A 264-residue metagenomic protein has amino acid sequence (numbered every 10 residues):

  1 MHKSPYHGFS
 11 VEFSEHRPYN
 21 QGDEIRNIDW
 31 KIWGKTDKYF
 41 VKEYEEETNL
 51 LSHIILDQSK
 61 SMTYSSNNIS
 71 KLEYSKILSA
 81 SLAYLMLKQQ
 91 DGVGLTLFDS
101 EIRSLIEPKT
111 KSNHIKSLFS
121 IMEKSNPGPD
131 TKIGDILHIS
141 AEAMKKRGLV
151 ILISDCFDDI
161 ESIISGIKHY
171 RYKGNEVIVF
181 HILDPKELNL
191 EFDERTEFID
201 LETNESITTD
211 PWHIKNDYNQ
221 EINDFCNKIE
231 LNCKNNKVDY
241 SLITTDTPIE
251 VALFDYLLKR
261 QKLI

Functional and structural regions predicted by a protein language model:
M1-E15, E24, I139-G148, I160 (+1 more regions): Von Willebrand factor type A / integrin I
M1-P108, L149-I153, D159, S165 (+2 more regions): An amphipathic, basic-hydrophobic helix/alpha-beta surface used to engage anionic, phosphate-rich ligands or surfaces
M62, S66, M122-N126, H213 (+1 more regions): Short amphipathic alpha-helical interaction patches enriched in hydrophobic/aromatic residues with interspersed Lys/Arg
I69-S70, P127, I153-S154, K215-D217: Short, contiguous strand/loop micro-motifs
E73, P127-G134, F157-D158, Q220-N223: Conserved phosphate-coordination/catalytic loops
K76, A80, I133-L137, C226: Short, well-ordered alpha-helical scaffold segments within catalytic/effector domains
L105-S120, N236-V238, L258: Short, electropositive alpha-helical surface patch
H114-I151, I160-S162, L183-D184: Von Willebrand factor
